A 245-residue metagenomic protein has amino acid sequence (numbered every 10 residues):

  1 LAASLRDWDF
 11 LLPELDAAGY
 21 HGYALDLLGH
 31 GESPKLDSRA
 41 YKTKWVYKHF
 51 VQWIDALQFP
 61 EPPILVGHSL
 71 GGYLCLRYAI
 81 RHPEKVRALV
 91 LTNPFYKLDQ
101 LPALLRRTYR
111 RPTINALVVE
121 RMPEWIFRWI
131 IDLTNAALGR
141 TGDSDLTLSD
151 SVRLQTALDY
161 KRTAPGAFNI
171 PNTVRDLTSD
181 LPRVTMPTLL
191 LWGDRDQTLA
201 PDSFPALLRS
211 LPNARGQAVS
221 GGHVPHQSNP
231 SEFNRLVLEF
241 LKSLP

Functional and structural regions predicted by a protein language model:
L1-E32: Conserved HGGG/HGGXW glycine-rich cap/lid loop of the alpha/beta-hydrolase fold
W45-E61: Conserved acidic catalytic loop of the alpha/beta-hydrolase fold
F59-S69: Alpha/beta-hydrolase fold nucleophile elbow
I80, R87-R121: Flexible "cap/lid" loop of the alpha/beta hydrolase fold
Q100-P102, R121-R183: Conserved alpha/beta-hydrolase catalytic His-Asp/Glu region
V184, L190-W192: Short beta-strand/loop motif that positions the catalytic acidic residue of the alpha/beta-hydrolase fold
D194-L199: Acidic catalytic loop of the alpha/beta-hydrolase fold
G221-N234: Catalytic histidine-centered segment of alpha/beta-hydrolase-like enzymes
